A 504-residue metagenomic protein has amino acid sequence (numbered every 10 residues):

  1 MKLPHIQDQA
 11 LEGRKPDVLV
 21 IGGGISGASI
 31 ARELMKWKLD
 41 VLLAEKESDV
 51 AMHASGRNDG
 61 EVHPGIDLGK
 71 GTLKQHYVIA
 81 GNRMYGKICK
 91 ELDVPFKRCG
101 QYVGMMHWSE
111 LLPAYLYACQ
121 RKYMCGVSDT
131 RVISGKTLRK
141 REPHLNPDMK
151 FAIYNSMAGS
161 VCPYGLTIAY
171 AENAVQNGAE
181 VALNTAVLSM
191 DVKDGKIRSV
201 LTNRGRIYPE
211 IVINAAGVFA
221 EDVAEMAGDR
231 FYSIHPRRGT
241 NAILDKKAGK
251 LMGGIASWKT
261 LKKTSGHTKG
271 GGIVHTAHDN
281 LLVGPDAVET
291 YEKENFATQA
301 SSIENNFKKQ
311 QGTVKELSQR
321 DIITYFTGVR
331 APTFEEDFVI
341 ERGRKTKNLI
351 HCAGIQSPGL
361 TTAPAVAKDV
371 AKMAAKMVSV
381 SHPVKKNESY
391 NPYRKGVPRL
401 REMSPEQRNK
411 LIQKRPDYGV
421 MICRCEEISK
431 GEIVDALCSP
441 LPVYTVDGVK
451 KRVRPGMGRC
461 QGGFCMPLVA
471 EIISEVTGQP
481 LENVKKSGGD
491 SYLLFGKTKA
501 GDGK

Functional and structural regions predicted by a protein language model:
M1-V18, K36: Extreme N-terminal leader/targeting segments of oxidoreductases
P16-L43: N-terminal Rossmann-like FAD-binding beta1-loop-alpha1 element of flavoenzymes
S29, M190-K196, T202-G284, V288-A297 (+1 more regions): Flavin-dependent oxidoreductases
K36-G56: Glycine-rich FAD pyrophosphate-binding loop
G60-R141, G270-G271: Dinucleotide-binding Rossmann-like beta1-alpha1 core, especially the glycine-rich loop that anchors the ADP
K74-I79, H107-P113, I153-E172, N295-S301 (+2 more regions): Short beta-strand to alpha-helix junction loop
Y154-I211: Helical element adjacent to the flavin cofactor pocket in flavoenzyme catalytic cores
T268, E294-M421, I428-L441, M457: C-terminal catalytic lobe of FAD-dependent flavoproteins
